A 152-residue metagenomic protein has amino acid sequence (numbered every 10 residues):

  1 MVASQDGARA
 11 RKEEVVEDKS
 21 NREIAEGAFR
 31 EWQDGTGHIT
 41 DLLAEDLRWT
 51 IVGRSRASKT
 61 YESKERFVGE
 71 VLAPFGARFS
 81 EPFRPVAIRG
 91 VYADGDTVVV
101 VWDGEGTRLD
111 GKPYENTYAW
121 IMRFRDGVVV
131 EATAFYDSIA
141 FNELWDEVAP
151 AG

Functional and structural regions predicted by a protein language model:
V2-E17, P74-G152: A beta-strand edge to alpha-helix "cap/lid" segment located at domain peripheries
E14-E17, N21, S63-K64: Residue-level preference for long, well-ordered alpha-helices that form the structural scaffold of enzyme catalytic
K19-R48: Short acidic-aromatic low-complexity motifs
E23-Q33, A57-Y61, F75-F79, V101: Short, mixed-charge, low-aromatic patches
A28-F29, L43, W49, E62-S63 (+4 more regions): Broad hydrophobic/π-residue packing in well-ordered secondary structure
A44-A93: A solvent-exposed, acidic/Ser-Thr-rich amphipathic alpha-helical stretch
